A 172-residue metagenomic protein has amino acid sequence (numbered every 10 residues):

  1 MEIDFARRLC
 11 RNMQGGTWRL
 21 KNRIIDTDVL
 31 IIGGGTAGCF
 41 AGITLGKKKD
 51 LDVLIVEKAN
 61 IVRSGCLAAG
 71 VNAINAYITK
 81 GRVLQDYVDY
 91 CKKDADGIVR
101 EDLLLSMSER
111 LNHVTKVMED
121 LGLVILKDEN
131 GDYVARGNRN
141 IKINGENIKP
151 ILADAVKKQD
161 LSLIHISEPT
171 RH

Functional and structural regions predicted by a protein language model:
M1-N12, G16-K21, K58-L163, S167: Conserved N-terminal/central alpha/beta ligand/cofactor-binding core
I25-T27: Core beta-strand elements of the Rossmann-like FAD/NAD(P) dinucleotide-binding domain in flavoenzyme oxidoreductases
V29-L54: N-terminal Rossmann-like FAD-binding beta1-loop-alpha1 element of flavoenzymes
E168-H172: Short "domain-exit" segments at the C-terminal end of structured domains
